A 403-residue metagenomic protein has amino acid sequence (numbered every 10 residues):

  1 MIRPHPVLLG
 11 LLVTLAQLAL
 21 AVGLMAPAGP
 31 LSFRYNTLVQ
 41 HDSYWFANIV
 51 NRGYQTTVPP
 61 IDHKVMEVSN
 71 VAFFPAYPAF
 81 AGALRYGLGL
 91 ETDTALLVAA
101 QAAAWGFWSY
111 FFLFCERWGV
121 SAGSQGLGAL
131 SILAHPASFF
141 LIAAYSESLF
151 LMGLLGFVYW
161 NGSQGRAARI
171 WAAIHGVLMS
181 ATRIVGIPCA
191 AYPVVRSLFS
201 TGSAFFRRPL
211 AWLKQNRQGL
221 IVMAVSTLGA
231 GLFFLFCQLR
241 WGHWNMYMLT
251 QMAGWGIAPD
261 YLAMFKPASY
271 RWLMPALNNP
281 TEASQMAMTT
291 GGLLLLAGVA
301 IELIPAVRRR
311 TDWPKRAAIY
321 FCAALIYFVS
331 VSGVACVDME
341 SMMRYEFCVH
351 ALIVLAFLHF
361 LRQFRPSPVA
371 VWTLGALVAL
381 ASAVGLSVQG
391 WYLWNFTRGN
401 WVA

Functional and structural regions predicted by a protein language model:
A16-F33, L38, G186, A190-G202 (+2 more regions): Membrane-lumen/periplasm interface segments of specific transmembrane helices in polyprenyl phosphate-linked
H41-P59, H63-G89, M264-F265, S269: Short hydrophobic/aromatic helix or loop-helix immediately within or flanking a transmembrane segment in polytopic
V65-V71, P75, A79, G87-S109 (+1 more regions): Loop-to-helix entry region of an early transmembrane alpha helix in multi-pass inner-membrane enzymes
G82-A83, A95-G119, A297-P305: Transmembrane-helix motifs of polytopic, lipid-linked glycan transferases
L90-A95, F111-A134, M152, K315: Transmembrane-helix signature of polytopic, membrane-embedded enzymes that assemble or transfer cell-envelope glycans
E116-A122, L149, F157-W171, L361: Membrane-interface transmembrane helices that cradle and orient dolichyl/undecaprenyl
A129, L133, L154-N161, R169-R196 (+1 more regions): Membrane-interface alpha helices of multi-pass inner-membrane proteins
A137, I142-L149, M342-M343: Short acidic/glycine- and proline-prone juxtamembrane loop motifs at membrane-interface regions of multi-pass membrane
